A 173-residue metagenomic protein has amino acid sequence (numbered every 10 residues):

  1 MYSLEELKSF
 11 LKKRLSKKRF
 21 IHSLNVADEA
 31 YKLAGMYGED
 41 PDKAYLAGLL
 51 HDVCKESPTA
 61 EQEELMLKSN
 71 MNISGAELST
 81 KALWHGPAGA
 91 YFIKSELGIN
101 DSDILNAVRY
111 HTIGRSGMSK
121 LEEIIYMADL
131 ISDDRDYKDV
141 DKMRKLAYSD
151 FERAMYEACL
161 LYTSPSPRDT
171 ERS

Functional and structural regions predicted by a protein language model:
M1-Y2, R168: Non-catalytic interface/linker regions that flank or bridge core catalytic/transmembrane domains
E6-K13, Y31-C159: Divalent metal-dependent catalytic cores for phosphoryl transfer on phosphate-bearing substrates
Y162-D169: Conserved small/polar residues in nucleotide/adenosyl-binding loops
